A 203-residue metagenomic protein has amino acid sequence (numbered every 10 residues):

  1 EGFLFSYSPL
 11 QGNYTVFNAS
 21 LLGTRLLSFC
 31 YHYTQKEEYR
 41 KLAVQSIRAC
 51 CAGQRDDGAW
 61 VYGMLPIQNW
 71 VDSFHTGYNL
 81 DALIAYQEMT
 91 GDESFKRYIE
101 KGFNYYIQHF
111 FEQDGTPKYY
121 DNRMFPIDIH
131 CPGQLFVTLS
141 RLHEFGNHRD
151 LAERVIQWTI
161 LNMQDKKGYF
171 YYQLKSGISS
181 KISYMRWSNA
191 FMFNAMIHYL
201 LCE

Functional and structural regions predicted by a protein language model:
E1-E203: Glycan-recognition and catalytic cores of secretory/periplasmic carbohydrate-active enzymes
